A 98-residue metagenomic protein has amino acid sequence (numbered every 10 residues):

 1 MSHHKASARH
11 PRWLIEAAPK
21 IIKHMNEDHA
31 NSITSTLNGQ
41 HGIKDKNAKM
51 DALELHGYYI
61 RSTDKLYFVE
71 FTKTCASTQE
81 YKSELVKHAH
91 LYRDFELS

Functional and structural regions predicted by a protein language model:
M1-S98: Binding-site signature for planar aromatic cofactors or substrates
